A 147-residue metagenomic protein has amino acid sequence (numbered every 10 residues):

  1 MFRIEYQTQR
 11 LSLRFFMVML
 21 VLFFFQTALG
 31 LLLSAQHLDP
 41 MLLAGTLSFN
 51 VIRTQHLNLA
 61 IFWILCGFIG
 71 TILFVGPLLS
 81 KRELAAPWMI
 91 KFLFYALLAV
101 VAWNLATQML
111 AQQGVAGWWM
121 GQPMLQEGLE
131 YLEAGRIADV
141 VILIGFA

Functional and structural regions predicted by a protein language model:
M1-R3: Flexible inter-domain linker/hinge segments
Y6-F23, L84-L98: Alpha-helical transmembrane segments and their helix-start/interface "positive-inside/aromatic belt" motifs in integral
F15, M19-L22, F49, G67 (+1 more regions): Broad hydrophobic/π-residue packing in well-ordered secondary structure
F15-P40: Conserved oxyanion/phosphate-binding beta-strand-loop segments in alpha/beta enzyme cores
L31-L38, A44, V51, Q55-A147: Membrane-interface helix-loop-helix modules in multi-pass inner-membrane proteins
